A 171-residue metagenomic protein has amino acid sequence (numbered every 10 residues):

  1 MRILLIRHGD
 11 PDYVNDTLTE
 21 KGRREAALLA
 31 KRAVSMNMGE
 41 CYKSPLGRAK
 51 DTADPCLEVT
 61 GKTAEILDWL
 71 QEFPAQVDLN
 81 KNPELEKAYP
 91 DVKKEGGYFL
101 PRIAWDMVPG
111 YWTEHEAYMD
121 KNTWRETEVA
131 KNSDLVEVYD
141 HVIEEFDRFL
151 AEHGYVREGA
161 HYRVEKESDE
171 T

Functional and structural regions predicted by a protein language model:
M1-E72, E86, N132, V136: Active-site-proximal alpha-helix that buttresses catalytic centers in soluble enzyme cores
A26-K31, V156-V164: A generic local structural motif
G61-H161: Phosphate-handling substructures
R163-T171: Short, intrinsically disordered, charge-balanced linker/junction segments flanking boundaries in proteins
